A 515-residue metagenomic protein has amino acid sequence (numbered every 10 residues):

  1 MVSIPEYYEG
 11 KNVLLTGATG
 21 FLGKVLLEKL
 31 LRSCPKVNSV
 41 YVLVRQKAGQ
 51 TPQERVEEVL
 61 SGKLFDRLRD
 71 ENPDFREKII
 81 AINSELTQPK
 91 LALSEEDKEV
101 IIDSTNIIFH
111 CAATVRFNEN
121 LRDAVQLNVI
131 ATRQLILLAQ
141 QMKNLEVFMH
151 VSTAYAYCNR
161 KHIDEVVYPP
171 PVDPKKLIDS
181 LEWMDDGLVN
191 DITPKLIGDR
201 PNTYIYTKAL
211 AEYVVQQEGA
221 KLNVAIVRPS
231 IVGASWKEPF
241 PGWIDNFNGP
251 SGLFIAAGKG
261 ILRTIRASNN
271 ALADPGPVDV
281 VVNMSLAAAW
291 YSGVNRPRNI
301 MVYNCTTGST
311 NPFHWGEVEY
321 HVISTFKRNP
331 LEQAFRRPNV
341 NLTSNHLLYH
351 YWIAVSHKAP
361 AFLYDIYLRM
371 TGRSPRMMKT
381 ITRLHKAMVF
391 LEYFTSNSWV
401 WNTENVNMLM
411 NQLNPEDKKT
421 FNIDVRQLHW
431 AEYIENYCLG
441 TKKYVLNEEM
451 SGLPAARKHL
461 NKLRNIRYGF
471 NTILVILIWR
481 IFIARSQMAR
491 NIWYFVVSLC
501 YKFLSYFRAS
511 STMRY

Functional and structural regions predicted by a protein language model:
M1-T114, L121-V125, R133, M142-V147 (+4 more regions): N-terminal Rossmann/SDR dinucleotide-binding element
F117, A154-K161, V232-A234: Conserved catalytic-site region of short-chain dehydrogenase/reductase
L196-T203, A209-G242, V294-V302: Conserved beta-loop-beta element that borders a ligand/cofactor-binding pocket
L210, G249-P250, S268-A289: Substrate-positioning beta->alpha
F240-I265, M377: C-terminal beta-strand-loop-alpha-helix "lid" module of Rossmann-like NAD(P)-dependent dehydrogenases
A288-V389, S398, N402, L409-Q412 (+3 more regions): Mid/C-terminal beta-alpha module of Rossmann-like enzyme folds, strongest in SDR-family dehydrogenases/epimerases
S344-A361, R457-S505: Alpha-helical bilayer-embedded segments of polytopic membrane proteins, i.e., transmembrane/intramembrane helices
